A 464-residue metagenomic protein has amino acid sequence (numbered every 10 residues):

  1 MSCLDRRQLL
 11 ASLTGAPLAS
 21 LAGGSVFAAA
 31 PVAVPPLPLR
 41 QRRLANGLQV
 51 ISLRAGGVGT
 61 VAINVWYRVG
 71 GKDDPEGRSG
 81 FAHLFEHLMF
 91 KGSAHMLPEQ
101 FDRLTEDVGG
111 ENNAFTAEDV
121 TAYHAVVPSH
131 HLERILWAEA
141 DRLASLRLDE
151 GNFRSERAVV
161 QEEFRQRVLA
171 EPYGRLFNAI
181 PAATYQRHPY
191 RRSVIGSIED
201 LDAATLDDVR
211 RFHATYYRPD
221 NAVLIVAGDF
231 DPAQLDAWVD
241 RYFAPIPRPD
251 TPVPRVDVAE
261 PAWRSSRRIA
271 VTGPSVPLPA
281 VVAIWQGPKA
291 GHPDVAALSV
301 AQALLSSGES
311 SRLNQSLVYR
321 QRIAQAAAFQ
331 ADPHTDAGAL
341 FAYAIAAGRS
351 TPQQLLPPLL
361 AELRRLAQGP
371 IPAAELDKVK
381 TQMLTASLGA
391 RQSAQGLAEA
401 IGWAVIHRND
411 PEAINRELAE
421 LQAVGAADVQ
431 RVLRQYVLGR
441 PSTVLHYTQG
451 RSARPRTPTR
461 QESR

Functional and structural regions predicted by a protein language model:
M1-A16: N-terminal secretory signal peptides and thylakoid transit peptides that target proteins across membranes
A22-G23: N-terminal signal peptide c-region/cleavage motif recognized by signal peptidases
F27-G71, H95-H130, R167-N221, P245-H292 (+6 more regions): Non-catalytic beta-strand/loop surface segments
G71-G77: Short pre-active-site segment immediately N-terminal to the catalytic Zn-binding motif
S79-S93: Active-site SXXK
A140-L148, F243-P249, A361-P370: A common structural junction motif
